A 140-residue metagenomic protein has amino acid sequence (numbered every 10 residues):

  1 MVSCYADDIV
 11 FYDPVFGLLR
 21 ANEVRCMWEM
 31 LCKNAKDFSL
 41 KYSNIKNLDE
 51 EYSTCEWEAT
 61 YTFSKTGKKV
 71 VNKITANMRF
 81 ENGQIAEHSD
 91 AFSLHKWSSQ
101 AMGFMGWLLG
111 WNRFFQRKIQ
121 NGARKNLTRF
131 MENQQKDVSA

Functional and structural regions predicted by a protein language model:
M1, L48-E50, M78-I85: Short, solvent-exposed coil/turn segments at beta-strand boundaries
V2-S53: A solvent-exposed, acidic/Ser-Thr-rich amphipathic alpha-helical stretch
D7, K65, E81: Short, ordered coil/turn segments that flank beta-strands lining enzyme active or ligand-binding pockets
D8, E56-T62: Generic short beta-strand segments
V15-F16, T66-K68: Short, solvent-exposed loop/turn segments at secondary-structure boundaries
L40-K41, K69-A76: Short, surface-exposed coil-to-beta transition loops
T54-E56, T75-N77, E87: Conserved hydrophobic/aromatic beta-strand scaffold that supports enzyme active sites
Q84-A140: Terminal "cap-and-tail" regions of soluble proteins that handle hydrophobic small molecules
